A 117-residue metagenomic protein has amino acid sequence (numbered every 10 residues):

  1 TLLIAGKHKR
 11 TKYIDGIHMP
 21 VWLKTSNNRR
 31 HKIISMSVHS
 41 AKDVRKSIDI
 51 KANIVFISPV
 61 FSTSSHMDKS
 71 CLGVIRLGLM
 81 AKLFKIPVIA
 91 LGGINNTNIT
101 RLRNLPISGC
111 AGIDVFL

Functional and structural regions predicted by a protein language model:
T1-L3, R29-S40, K69-G93: Alpha-helix-loop-beta-strand connector modules within alpha/beta enzyme cores
T1-R30: N-terminal active-site wall of soluble small-molecule enzyme domains
K7-K9, W22-K24, V38-K42, I94-N95: Short beta->alpha connector loops
T11, S47, V55, M80 (+1 more regions): Conserved, mostly hydrophobic/aromatic
K12, I50, L83, L105-P106: Structural motif
M19-N28, I54-D68, I94-L117: Glycine-rich phosphate-binding active-site loops on the catalytic face of alpha/beta enzymes
I33-D49, I54, V60-S64: Internal catalytic-core helix/loop-beta-alpha segment that presents or stabilizes conserved functional determinants
